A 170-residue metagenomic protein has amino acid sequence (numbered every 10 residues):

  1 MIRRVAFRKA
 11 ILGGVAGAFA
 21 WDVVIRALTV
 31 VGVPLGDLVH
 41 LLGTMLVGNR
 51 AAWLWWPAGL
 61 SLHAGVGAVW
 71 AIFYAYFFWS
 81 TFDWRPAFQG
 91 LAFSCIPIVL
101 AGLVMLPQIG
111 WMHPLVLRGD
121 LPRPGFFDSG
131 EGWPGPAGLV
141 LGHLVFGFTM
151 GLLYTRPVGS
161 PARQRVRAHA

Functional and structural regions predicted by a protein language model:
M1-A170: Juxtamembrane/disordered regions of integral membrane proteins
